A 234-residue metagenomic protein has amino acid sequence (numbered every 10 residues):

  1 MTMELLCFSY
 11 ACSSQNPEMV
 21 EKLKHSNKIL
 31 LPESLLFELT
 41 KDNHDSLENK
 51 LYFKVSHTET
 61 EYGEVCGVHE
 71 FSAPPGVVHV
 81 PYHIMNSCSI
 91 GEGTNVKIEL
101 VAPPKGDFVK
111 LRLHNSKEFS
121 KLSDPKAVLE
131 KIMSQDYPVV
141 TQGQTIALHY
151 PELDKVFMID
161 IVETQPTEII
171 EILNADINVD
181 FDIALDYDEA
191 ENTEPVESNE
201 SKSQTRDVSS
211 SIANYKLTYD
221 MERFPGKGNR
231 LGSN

Functional and structural regions predicted by a protein language model:
M1-N234: Beta-strand/loop-dominated core regions that host nucleotide or nucleotide-derived cofactor-binding catalytic loops
